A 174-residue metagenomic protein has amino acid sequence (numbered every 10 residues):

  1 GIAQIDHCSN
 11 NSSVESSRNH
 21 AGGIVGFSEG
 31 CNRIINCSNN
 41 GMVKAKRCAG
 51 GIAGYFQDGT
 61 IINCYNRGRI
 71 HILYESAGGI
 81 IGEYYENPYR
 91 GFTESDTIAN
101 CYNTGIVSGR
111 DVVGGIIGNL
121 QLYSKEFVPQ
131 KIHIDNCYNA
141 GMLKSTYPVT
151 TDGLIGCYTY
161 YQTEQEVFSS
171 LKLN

Functional and structural regions predicted by a protein language model:
G1-N174: Predominantly extracellular beta-rich ligand-binding scaffolds that present long acidic/polar faces for carbohydrate
